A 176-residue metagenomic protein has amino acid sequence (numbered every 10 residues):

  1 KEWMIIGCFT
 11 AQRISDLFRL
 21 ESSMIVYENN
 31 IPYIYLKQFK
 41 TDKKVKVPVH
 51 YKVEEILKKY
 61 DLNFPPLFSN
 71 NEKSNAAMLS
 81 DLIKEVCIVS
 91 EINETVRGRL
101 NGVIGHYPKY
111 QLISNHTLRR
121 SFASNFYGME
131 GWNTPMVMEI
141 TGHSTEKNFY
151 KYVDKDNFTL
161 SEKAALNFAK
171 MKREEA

Functional and structural regions predicted by a protein language model:
K1-I14: Basic, Lys/Arg- and aromatic-enriched nucleic-acid-binding interface segment
G7, F18, M138: The alpha-helix within a helix-turn-helix
T10, R19-K58: Conserved tyrosine-mediated DNA breakage-rejoining catalytic core shared by Y-recombinases
M24-N29, G131-K151: Short, polar N-cap/turn motifs at the start of nucleic acid-interacting alpha helices
Q38-D42, T141-L166: Catalytic-site neighborhood detector that most strongly recognizes the C-terminal catalytic loop/helix of tyrosine
F39-I92, R97-V103, L112: C-terminal catalytic core of Y-nucleophile DNA break-rejoin enzymes
K84-E139: Short, basic (Lys/Arg/His-rich) helix/loop patches that form interaction surfaces in the mid-to-C-terminal regions
L166-A176: C-terminal secondary-structure termini that scaffold catalytic or DNA-interacting sites
